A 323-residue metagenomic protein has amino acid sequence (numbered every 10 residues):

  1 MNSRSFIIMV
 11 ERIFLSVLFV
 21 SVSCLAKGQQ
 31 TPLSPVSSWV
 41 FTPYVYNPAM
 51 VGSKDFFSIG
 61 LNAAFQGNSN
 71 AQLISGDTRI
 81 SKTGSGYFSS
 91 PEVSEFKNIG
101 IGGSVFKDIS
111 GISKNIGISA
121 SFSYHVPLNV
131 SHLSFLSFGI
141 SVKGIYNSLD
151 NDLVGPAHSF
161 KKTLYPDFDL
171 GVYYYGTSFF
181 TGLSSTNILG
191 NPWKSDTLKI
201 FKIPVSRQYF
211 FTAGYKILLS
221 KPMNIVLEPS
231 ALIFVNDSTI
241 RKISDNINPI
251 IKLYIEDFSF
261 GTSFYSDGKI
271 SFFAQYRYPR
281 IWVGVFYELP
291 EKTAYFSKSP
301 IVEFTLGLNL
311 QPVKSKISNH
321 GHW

Functional and structural regions predicted by a protein language model:
M1-P32, N309-W323: Cleavable N-terminal export/targeting peptides
Q29-W323: Subset of outer-membrane beta-barrel
